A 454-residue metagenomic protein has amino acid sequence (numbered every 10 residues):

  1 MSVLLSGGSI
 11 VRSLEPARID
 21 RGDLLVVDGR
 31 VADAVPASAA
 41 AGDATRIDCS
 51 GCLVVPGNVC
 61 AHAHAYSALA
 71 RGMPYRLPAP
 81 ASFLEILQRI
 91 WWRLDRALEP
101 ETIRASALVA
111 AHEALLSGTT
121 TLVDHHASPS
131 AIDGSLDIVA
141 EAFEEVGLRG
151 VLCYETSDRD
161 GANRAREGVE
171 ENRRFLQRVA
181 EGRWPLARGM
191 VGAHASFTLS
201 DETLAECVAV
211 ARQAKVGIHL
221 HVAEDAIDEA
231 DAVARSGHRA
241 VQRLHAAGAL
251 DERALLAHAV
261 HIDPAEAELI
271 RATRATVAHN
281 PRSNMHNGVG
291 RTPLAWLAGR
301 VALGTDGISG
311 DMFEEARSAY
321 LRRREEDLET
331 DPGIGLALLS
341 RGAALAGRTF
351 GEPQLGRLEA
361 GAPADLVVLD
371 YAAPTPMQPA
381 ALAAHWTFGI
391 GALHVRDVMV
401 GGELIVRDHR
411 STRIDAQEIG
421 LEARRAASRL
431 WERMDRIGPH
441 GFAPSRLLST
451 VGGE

Functional and structural regions predicted by a protein language model:
M1-G22, V27-D28, A32, S340-E454: Active-site microenvironment of metallo-dependent hydrolases
V3-G7, A40-E85, E101, L108 (+1 more regions): Replace "His-x-His-based motif
P56-A68, H126, G217-A226: Histidine-centered catalytic micro-motifs
L69-I103, R159-G161, A226-R253, T273-T276 (+1 more regions): Active-site gating loops and adjacent loop-to-helix segments of metal-dependent hydrolytic enzymes
M73-H125, S130-L148, N172-G182, R424-E432: Alpha-helical scaffold segments that flank or form the walls of functional sites
A131-V260: Metal-coordinating catalytic core of metallo-dependent amide/deamination hydrolases
G147-R149, A211-G217, A249-E252, L269-A278 (+2 more regions): Glycine-enriched alpha-helix->loop->beta-strand junction motifs that scaffold or abut catalytic
A246-R253, P293-A373, I390: His/Asp/Glu-enriched, well-ordered alpha-helical/loop segment that forms or immediately abuts the divalent-metal
